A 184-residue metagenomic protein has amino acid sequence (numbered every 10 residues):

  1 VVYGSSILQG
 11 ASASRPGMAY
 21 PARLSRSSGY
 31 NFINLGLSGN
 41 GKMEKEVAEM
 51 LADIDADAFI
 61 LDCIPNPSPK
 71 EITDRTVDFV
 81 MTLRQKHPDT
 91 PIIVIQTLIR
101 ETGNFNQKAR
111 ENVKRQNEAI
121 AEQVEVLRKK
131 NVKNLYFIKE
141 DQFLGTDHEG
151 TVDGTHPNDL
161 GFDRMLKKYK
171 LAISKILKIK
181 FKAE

Functional and structural regions predicted by a protein language model:
V1-L37, G41, K45-D55: Serine-esterase "nucleophile elbow" of acetyl-processing enzymes
P16, L24, G41-K86, T97-N104: Oxyanion-hole/transition-state-stabilizing segment in secreted/luminal serine hydrolases and related acyltransferases
Y20, R75, F79, Q116-Q123: A general structural detector for well-ordered alpha-helical segments in enzyme core domains, enriched
S28-I33, D55-A58, P88-I92, V132-L135: Loop/turn elements at helix/coil->beta-strand transitions in domains of secreted/extracellular proteins
I60-D62, R84-R115, I138-D147: Active-site segments of SGNH/GDSL-like serine hydrolases that catalyze O-acetyl group transfer/hydrolysis on lipids
C63-P69, Q107-V113, V152-H156: The substrate-binding groove and active-site-proximal loops of carbohydrate-active enzymes, especially glycoside
R100-I138, R164, A183: Substrate-gating cap/lid alpha-helix
V152-E184: Histidine-centered active-site loop/cap adjacent to the catalytic His in serine esterases/O-acetyl transfer systems
